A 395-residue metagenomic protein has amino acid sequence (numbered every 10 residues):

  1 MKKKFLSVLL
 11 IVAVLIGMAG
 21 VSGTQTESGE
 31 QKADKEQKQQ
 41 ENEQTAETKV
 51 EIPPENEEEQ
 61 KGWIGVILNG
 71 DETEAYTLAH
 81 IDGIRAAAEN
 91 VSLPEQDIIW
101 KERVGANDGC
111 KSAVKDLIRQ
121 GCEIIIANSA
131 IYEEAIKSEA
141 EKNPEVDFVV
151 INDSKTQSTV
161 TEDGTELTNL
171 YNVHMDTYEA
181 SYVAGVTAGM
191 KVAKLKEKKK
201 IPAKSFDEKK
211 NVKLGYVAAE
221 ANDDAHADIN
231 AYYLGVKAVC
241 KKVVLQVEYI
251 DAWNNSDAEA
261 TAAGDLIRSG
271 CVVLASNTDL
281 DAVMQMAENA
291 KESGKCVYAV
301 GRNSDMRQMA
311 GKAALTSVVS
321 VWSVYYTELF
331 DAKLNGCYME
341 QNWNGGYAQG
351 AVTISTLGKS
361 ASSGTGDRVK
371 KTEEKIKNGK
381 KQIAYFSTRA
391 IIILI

Functional and structural regions predicted by a protein language model:
K4-Q25: Sec-dependent N-terminal signal peptides of Gram-positive bacterial secreted proteins and lipoproteins
G29-I395: A residue-level marker of the well-folded mature domains of exported/periplasmic proteins
